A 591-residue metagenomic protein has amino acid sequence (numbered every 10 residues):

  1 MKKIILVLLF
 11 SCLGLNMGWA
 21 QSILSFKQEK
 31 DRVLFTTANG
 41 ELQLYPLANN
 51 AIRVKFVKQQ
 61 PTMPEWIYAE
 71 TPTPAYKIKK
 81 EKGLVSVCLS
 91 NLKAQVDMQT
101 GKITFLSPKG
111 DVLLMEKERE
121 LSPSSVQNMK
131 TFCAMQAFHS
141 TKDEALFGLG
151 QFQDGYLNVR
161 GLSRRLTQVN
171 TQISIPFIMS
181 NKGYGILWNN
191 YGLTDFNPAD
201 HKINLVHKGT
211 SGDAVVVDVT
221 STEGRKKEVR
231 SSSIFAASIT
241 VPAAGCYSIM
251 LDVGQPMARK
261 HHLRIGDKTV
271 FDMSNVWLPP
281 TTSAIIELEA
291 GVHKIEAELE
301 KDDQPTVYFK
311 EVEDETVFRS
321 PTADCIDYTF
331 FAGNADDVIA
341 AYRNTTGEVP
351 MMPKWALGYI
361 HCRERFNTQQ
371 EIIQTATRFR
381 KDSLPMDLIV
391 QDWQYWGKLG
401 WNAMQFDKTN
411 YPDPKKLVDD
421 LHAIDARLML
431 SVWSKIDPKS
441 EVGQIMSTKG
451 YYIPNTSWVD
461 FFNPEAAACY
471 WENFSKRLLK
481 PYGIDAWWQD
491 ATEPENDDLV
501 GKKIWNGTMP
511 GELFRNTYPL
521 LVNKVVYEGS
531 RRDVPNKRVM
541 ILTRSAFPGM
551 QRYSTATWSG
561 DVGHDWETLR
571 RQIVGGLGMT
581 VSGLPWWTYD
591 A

Functional and structural regions predicted by a protein language model:
I4-L13: Sec-dependent N-terminal signal peptides
L8, M17-L288, A297, K301-N344 (+8 more regions): N-terminal accessory segment at the very beginning of proteins
S11-C12, T100, L499: Hydrophobic alpha-helical membrane-insertion segments
D272, T282-A284, P305, P385-A591: Aromatic- and carboxylate-enriched substrate-binding clefts and catalytic-loop regions of carbohydrate-active enzymes
G291-H293: Glycine-centered tight-turn motifs at strand-turn-strand junctions
E348-C362, G450-W458: N-terminal small/glycine-rich loop or linker at the start of catalytic domains across soluble metabolic enzymes
K381-D382: Ser/Thr/Asn(+Pro)-rich, low-complexity disordered segments
